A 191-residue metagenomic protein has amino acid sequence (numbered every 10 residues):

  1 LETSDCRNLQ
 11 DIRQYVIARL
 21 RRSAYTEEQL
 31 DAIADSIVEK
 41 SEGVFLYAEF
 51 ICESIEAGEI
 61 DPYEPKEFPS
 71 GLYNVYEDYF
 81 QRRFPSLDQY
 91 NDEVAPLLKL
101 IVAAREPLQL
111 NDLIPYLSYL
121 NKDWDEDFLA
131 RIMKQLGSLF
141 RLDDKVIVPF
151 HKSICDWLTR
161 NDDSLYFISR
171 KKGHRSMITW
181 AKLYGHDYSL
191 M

Functional and structural regions predicted by a protein language model:
L1-A95, L110-D112, D123-E126, D143 (+1 more regions): Non-catalytic, charged helical/coil tracts that couple and regulate nucleotide-powered enzyme cores
D5-L9, R105, I154-D156: Conserved nucleotide-binding/hydrolysis micro-motifs of P-loop NTPases
D88, I101-E106: Short helix-capping/hinge SLiMs at alpha-helix to coil transitions
E106-Y116: Short acidic, hydrophobic short linear motifs in intrinsically disordered regions
L117-L183: C-terminal leucine-rich, beta-strand-based interaction scaffolds used for sensing/assembly
